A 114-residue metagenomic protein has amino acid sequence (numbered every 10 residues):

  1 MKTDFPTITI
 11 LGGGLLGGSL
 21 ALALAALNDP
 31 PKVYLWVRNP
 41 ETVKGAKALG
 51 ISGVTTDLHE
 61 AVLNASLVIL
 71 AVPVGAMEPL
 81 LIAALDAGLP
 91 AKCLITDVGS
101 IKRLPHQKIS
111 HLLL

Functional and structural regions predicted by a protein language model:
M1-T55, V62: NAD(P)+-binding Rossmann beta1-loop-alpha1 motif at the extreme N-terminus of oxidoreductases
E41-T42, A76, K102-P105: Conserved short alpha-helix immediately C-terminal to the canonical SAM/SAH-binding motif I of Rossmann-like
G53-L58, C93-T96: Short hydrophobic/aromatic-enriched beta-strand-loop microsegments
L58-A61, S100-I101: Short, acidic/turn-prone active-site loops that include or flank metal/cofactor- and phosphate-binding residues
A65: An anion/phosphate-binding loop that grips the pyrophosphate of nucleotide cofactors and donors
V68-I69, T96: N-terminal Rossmann-like NAD(P) cofactor-binding module of classical short-chain dehydrogenase/reductase
A71-P73, G99: Glycine-rich, N-terminal phosphate-binding loop of Rossmann-like dinucleotide-binding domains
L80-L114: Rossmann-like NAD(P)(H) cofactor-binding subdomain of soluble oxidoreductases
